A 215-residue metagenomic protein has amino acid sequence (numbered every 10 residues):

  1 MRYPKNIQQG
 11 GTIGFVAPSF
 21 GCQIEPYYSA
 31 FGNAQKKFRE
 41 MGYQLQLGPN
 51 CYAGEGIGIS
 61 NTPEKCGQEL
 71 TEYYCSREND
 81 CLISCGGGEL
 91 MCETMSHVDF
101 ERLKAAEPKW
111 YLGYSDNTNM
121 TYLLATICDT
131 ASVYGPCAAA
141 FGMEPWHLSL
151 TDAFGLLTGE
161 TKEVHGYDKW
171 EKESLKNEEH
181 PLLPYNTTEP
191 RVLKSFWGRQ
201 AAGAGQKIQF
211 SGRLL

Functional and structural regions predicted by a protein language model:
M1-E78: ATP/NTP phosphate-donor binding region
K5-Q8, R102-A106, Q200, I208-Q209: Solvent-exposed alpha-helices and their adjacent loops that cap or buttress functional pockets in soluble metabolic
F20-Q23, G86-M91, S115-N119: Gly/Ser/Thr-rich loops at beta-strand to alpha-helix junctions that form or flank small-molecule/cofactor-binding
C75-V98: Long, hydrophobic/aromatic-enriched structural stretches that serve as scaffold segments
T94-M95, L123-T126, E144-H147: Short acidic, glycine/serine/threonine-rich loops at helix termini
V98-L124, A131-A139: Short, acidic/small-residue loops that bind anionic groups at enzyme active sites
V133-L214: Conserved anion/nucleotide-ligand pocket segment
